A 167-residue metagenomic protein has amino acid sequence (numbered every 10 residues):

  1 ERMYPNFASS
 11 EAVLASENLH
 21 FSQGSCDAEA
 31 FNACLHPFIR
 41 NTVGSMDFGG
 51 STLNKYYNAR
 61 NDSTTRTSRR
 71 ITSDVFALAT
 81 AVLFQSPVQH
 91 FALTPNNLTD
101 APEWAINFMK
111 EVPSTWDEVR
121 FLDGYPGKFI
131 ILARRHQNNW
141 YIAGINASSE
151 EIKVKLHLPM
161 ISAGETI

Functional and structural regions predicted by a protein language model:
E1-T67, I71: Aromatic- and carboxylate-enriched substrate-binding clefts and catalytic-loop regions of carbohydrate-active enzymes
R2-M3, K55-Y57, H90-A92, T99-P102 (+2 more regions): Flexible loop/turn segments at secondary-structure boundaries
A33-P37, E118-R120, K155-P159: Intrinsically disordered, low-complexity boundary segments flanking structured domains
N61-H136: Glycine-rich, aromatic-lined ligand/substrate-binding cores of catalytic and carbohydrate-binding domains
P126-A163: Carbohydrate-binding surface patches
